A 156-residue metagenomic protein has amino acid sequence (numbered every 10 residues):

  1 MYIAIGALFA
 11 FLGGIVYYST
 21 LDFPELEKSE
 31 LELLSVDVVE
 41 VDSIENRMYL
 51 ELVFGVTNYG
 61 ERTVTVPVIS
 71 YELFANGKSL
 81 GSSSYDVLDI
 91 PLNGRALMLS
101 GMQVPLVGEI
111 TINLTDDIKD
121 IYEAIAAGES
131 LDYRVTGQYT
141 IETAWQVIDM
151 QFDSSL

Functional and structural regions predicted by a protein language model:
M1-E45, Y49, A144-L156: Membrane engagement elements in two modes
L34-E40, D89-G94, I118-Y122: Short structured motifs
N46-V53, A127: Short, solvent-exposed loop/turn segments enriched in Ser/Thr/Gly
F54-G60: Asparagine-centered strand-capping/turn motif at beta-strand->loop junctions
R62-S70, S82-S84: Short, hydrophobic/aromatic beta-strand segments
G77-D117: Intrinsically disordered, low-complexity Pro/Gly/Ser/Thr-rich segments with frequent PxxP/GP/PP motifs and embedded
T111-L156: Terminal connector regions
